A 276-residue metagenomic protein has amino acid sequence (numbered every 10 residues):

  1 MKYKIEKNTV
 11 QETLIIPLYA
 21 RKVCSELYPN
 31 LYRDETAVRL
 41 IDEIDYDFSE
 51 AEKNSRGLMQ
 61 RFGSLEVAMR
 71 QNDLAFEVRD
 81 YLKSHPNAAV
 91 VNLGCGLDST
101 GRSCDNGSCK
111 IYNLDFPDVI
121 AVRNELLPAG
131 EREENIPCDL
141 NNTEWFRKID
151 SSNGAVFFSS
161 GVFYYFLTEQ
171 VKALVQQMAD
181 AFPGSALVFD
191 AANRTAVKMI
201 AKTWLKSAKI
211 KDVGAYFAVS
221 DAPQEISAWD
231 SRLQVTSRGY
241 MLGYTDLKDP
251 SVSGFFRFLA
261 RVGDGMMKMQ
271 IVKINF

Functional and structural regions predicted by a protein language model:
M1-V91, C95-C138, S151-S152: Rossmann-like AdoMet
T143-S152: Short amphipathic alpha-helix with an adjacent loop that forms part of the alpha/beta core around
F157-F158: A conserved beta-strand element that flanks and buttresses the S-adenosyl-L-methionine
Y165-M178: A short, conserved alpha-helix within the catalytic core of class I
M178-R194: Conserved beta-strand signature within the Rossmann-like core of class I S-adenosyl-L-methionine
K198-G214: Short, glycine-/aromatic-enriched active-site segment of Class I SAM-dependent methyltransferases
V213-Y240: Short alpha-helix
R232-F258: Conserved catalytic loop of SAM-dependent methyltransferase domains
